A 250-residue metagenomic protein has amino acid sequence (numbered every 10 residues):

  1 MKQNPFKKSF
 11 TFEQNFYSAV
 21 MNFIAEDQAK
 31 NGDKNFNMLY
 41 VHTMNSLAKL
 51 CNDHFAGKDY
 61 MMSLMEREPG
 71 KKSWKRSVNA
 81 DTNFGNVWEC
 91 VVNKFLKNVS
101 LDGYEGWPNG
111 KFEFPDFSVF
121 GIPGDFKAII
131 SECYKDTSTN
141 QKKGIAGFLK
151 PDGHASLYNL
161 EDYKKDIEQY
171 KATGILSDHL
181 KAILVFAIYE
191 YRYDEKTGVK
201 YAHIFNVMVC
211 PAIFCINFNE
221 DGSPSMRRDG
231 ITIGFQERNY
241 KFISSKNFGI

Functional and structural regions predicted by a protein language model:
M1-E113, A128-I250: Nucleic-acid endonuclease domains
F117, I122-I130: Conserved catalytic cores of phosphodiester-cleaving nucleases, focusing on short active-site segments
